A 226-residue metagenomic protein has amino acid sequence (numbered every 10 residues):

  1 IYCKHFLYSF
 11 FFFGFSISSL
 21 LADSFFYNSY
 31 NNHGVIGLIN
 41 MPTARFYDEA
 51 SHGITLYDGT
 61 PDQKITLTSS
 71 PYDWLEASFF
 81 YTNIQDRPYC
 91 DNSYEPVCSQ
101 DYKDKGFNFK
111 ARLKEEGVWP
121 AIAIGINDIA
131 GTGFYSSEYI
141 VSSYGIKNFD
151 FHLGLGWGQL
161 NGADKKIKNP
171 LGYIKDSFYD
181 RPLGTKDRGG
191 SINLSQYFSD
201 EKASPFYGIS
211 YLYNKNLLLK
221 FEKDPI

Functional and structural regions predicted by a protein language model:
I1-H33: Cleavable N-terminal export/targeting peptides
L7, S18, M41, G158-L160 (+1 more regions): Intrinsically disordered, low-complexity, compositionally biased regions/tails
Y8-F13, I17-L20, I54, F178-R181 (+1 more regions): Residue-level detector of solvent-exposed, low-hydrophobicity positions
D23-F134, I146-F149, G158-L160, N193-L194 (+4 more regions): Transmembrane beta-barrel domains of Gram-negative outer membranes and organellar outer membranes
S142: Carbohydrate-associated surface elements
G145-Y211: Histidine/lysine/aspartate-rich catalytic loop segments that bind and position anionic ligands
